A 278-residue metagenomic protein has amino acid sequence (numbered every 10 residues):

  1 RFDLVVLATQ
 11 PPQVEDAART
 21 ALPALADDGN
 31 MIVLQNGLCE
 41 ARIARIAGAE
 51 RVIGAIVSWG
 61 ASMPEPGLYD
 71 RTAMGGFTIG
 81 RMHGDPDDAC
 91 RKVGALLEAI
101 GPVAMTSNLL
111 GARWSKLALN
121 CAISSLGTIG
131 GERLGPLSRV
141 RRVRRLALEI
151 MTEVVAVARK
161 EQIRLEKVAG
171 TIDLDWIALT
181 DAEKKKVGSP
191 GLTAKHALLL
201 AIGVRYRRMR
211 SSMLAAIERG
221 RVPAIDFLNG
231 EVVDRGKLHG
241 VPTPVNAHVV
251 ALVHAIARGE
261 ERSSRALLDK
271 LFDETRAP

Functional and structural regions predicted by a protein language model:
R1-D70: Rossmann-like NAD(P)(H) cofactor-binding subdomain of soluble oxidoreductases
A24, I46-R51, D70-T171, W176: Internal alpha-helical scaffold of NAD(P)-dependent oxidoreductase catalytic cores
N36, N120, S124-G127, N229 (+1 more regions): Asparagine-centered polar/low-complexity signal
L148-P278: NAD(P)-dependent Rossmann-like dehydrogenase/reductase catalytic/cofactor-binding core
